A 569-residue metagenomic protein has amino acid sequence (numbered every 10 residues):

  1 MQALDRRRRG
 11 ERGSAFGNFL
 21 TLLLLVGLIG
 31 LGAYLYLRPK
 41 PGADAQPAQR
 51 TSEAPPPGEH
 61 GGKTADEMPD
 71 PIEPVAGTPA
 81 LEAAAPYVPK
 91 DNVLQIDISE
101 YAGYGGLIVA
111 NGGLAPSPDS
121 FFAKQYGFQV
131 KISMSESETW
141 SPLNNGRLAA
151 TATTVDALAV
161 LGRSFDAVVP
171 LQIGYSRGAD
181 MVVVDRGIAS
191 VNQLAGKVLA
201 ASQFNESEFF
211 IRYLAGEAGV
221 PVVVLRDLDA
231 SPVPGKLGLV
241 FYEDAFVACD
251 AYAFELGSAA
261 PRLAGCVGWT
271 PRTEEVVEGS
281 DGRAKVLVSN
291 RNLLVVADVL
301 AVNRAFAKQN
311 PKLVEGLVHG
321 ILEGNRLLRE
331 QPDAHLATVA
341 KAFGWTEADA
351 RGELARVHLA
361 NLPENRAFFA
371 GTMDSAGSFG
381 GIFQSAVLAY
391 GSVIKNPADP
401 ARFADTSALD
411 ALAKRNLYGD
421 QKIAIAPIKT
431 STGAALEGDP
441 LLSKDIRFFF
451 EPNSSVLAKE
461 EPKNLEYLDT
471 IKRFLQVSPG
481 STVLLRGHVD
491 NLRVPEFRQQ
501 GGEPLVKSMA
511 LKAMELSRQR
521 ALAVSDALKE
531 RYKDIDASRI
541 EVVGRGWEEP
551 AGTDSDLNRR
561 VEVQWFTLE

Functional and structural regions predicted by a protein language model:
R6, E11-E138, N144, N361-P440: N-terminal hydrophobic or amphipathic helices and topogenic motifs
R50-D244, D250, A264-T270, L287-R291: Short, glycine-/small- and polar/acidic-enriched structural segments that line small-molecule recognition paths
L94-Q95, Q129, G196-S202, N303-K308 (+6 more regions): Second-shell loop/turn segments in exported
G105, V109, S141, N145 (+15 more regions): Solvent-exposed, polar/charged alpha-helical surfaces in well-ordered, non-transmembrane soluble domains, broadly
V155-A157, K236-G344: Pocket-lining segment of extracytoplasmic ligand-binding domains
N310-P397: Secondary-structure end/capping motifs
F403-L484, L492-S508, D534, D556 (+1 more regions): Periplasmic peptidoglycan-binding/tethering modules of Gram-negative envelope proteins
P479-H488, P504-P550, R559-E569: A non-catalytic structural micro-motif
